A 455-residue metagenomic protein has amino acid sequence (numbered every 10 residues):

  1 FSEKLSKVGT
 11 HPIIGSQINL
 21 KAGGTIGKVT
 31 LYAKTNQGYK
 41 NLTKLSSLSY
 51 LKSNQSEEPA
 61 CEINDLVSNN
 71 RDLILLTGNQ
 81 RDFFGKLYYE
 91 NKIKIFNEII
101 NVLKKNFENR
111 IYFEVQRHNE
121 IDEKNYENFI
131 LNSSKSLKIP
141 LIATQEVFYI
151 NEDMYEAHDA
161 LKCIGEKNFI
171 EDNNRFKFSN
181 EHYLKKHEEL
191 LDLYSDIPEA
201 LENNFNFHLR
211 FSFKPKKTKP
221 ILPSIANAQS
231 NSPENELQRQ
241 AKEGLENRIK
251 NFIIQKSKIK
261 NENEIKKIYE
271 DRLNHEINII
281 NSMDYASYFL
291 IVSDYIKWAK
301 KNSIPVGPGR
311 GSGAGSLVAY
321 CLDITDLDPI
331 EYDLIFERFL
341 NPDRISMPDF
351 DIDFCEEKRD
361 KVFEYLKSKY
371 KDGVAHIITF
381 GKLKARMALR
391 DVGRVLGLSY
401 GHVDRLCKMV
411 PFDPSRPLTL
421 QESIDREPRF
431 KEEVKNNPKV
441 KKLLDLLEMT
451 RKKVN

Functional and structural regions predicted by a protein language model:
F1-N455: Alpha-helical scaffold/interaction cores of sigma-54-like transcription cofactors and many family A DNA polymerases
